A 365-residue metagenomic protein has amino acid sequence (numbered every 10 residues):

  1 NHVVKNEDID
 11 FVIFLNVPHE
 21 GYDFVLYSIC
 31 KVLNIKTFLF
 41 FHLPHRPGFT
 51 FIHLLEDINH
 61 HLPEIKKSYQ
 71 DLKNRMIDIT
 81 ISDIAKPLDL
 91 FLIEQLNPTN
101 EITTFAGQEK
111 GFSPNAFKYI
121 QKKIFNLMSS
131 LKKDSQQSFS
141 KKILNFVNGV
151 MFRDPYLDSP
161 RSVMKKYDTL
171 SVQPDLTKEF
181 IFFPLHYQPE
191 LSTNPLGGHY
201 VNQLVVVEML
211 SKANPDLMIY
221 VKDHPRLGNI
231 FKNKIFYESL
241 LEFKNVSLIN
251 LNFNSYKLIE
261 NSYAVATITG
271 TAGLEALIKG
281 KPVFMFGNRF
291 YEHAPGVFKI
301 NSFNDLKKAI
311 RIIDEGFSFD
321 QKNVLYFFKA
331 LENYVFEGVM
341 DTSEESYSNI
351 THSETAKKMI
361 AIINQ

Functional and structural regions predicted by a protein language model:
N1-F51, A264-T267, P282: Trp/Phe/Arg-rich N-terminal binding region typifying the photolyase-homology
K5, P174, K257-N261: Structural alpha-helical scaffold elements that stabilize or flank donor/cofactor-binding regions in carbohydrate
F14-P18, Y22, N250-F298: A donor-sugar binding/catalytic signature common to diverse glycosyltransferases and related nucleotide-sugar
V17-E20, L43-P47, D57, H186-E190 (+3 more regions): Short, solvent-exposed loop/turn segments at secondary-structure junctions
L33-D154, I312: Active-site-proximal region of nucleotide-activated glycan assembly enzymes, centered on histidine/acidic-rich loops
E64-Y119, G296-Q365: Leloir-type glycosyltransferase catalytic cores
D175-E208, L217, K222-L227, E332 (+1 more regions): Active-site donor-nucleotide binding/catalytic segment of nucleotide-sugar enzymes
E208-N250: Catalytic donor nucleotide-activated moiety binding site of glycosyltransferases and closely related
